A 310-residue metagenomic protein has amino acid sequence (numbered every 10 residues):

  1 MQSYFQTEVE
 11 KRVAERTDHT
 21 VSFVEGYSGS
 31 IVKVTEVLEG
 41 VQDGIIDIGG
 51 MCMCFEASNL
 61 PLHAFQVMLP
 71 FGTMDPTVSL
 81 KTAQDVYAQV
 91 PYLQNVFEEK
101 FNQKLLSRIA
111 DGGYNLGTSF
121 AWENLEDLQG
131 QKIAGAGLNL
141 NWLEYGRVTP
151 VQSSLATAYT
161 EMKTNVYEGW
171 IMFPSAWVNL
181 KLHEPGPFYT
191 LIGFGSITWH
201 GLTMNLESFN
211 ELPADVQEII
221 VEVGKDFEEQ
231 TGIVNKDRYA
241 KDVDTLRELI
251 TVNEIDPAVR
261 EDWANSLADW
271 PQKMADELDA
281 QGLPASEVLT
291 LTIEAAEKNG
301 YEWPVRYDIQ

Functional and structural regions predicted by a protein language model:
M1-L80, V96-E99, Q103-Q310: N-terminal secretory/targeting leader peptides
L80-Q94: Signature of the catalytic double-stranded beta-helix
